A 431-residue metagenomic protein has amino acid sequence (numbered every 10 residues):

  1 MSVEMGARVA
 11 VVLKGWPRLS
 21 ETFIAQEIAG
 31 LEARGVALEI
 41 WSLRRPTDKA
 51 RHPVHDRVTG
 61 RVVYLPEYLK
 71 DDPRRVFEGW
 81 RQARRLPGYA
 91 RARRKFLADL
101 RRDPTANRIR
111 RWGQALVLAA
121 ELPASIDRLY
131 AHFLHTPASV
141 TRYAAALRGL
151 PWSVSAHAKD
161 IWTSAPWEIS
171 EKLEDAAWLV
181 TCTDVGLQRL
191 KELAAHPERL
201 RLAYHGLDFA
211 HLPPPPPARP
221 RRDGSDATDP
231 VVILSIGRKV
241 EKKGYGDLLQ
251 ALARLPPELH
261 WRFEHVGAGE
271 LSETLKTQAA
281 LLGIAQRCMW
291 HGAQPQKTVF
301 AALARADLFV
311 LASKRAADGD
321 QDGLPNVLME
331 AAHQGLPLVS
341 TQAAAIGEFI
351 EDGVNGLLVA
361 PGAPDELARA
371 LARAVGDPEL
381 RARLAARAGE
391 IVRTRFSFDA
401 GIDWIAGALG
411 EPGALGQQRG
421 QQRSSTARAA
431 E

Functional and structural regions predicted by a protein language model:
V185, G206: Carbohydrate-associated surface elements
A218-K243, L249-L252, E264: Conserved donor-binding/catalytic core segment of Leloir-type glycosyltransferases
V266, E273-K297: Nucleotide-activated donor-binding/catalytic signature segment of Leloir-type glycosyltransferases, i.e., the conserved
R287, E366, R373, L380-T394 (+1 more regions): A short, well-ordered alpha-helix in the C-terminal region of glycosyltransferases
A304-G319, L336: Acidic donor-binding loop of glycosyltransferase active sites
L328-H333, P337-S340, I350: Short hydrophobic beta-strand element within catalytic cores of glycosyltransferases and related nucleotide-activated
S340-G353, L357-L358: Short acidic/histidine- and often glycine-rich active-site loop of Leloir-type glycosyltransferases that engages
D352-G353, L357-P364, R373-E379: Conserved acidic donor-binding segment of nucleotide-sugar-dependent glycosyltransferases
